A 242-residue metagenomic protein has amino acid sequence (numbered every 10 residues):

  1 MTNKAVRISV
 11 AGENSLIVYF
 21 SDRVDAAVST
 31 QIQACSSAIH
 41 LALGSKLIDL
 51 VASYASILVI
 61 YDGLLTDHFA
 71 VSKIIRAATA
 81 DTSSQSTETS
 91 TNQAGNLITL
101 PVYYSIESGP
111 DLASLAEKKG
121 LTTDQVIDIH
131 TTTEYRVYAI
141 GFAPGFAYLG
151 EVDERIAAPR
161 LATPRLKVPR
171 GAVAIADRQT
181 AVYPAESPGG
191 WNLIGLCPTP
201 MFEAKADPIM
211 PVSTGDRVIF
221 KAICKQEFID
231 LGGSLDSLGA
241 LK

Functional and structural regions predicted by a protein language model:
T2-K242: Glycine-rich active-site loops that engage anionic ligands at enzyme catalytic sites
